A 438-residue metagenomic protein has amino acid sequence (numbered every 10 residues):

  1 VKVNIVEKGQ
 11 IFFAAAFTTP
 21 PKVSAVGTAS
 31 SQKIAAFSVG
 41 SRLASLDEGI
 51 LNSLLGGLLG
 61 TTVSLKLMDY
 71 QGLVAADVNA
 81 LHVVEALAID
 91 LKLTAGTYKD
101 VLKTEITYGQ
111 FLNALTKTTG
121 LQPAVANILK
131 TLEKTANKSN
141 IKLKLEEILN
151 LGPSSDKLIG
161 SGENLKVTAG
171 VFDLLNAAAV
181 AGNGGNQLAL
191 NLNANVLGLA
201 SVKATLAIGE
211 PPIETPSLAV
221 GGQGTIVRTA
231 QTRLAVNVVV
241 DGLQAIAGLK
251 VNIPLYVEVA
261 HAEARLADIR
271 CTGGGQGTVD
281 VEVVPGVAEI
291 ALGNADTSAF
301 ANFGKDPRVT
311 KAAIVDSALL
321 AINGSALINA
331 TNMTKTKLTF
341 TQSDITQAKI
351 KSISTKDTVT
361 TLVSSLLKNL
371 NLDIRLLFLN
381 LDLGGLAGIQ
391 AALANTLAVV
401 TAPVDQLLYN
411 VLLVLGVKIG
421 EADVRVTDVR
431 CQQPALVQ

Functional and structural regions predicted by a protein language model:
V1-T62, L197-L199, A207-Q438: Short, conserved structural patches
Q10, G60, N79, T107 (+2 more regions): Helix N-terminus capping/helix-initiation residues
K33-L121: Charged, amphipathic alpha-helical linkers/stalks
T61-V78, Y98-K103, K130, L143-E147 (+1 more regions): Short glycine-rich, low-complexity/disordered patches
T62, L91, L115, T119 (+6 more regions): Sec/Tat-exported extracytoplasmic proteins
G72, A80-H82, L93, K103 (+8 more regions): Low-complexity, compositionally biased segments
F111-N237, D241, A245-R265: Extended non-globular C-terminal regions
